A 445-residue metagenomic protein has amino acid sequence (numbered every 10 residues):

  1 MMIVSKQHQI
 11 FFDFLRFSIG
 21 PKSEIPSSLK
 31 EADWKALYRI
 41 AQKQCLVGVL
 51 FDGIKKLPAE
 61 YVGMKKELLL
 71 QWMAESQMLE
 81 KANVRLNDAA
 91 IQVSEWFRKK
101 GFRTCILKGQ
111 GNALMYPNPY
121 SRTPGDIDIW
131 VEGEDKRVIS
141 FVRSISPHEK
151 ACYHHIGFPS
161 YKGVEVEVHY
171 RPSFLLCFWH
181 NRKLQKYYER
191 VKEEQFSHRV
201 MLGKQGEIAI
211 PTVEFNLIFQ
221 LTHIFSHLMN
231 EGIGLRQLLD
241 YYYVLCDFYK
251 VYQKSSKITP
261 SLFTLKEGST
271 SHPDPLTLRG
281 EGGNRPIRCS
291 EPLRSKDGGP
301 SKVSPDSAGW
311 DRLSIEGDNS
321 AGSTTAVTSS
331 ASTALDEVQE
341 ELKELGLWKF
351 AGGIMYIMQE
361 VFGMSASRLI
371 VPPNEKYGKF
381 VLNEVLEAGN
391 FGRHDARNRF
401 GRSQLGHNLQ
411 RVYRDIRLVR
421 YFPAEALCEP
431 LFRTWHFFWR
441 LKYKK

Functional and structural regions predicted by a protein language model:
M2-G125, W130-Q253, S332-K445: Conserved NTP-donor binding/palm subdomain of two-metal-ion nucleotidyltransferases/polymerases, i.e., the charged
M201, K250-S332: Intrinsic disorder/low-complexity segments
